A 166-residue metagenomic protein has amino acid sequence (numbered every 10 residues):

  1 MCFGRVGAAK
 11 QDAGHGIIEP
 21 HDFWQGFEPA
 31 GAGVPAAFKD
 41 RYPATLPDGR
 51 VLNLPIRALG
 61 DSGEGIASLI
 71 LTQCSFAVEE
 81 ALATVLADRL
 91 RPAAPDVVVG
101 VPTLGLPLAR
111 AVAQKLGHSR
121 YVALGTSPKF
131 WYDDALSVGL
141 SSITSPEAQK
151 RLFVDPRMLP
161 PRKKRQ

Functional and structural regions predicted by a protein language model:
G7, G14-P95: Active-site-facing substrate-recognition patch
C74-V78, G100, I143-P146: Short, flexible loop segments at the rims of nucleotide/cofactor-binding pockets, characterized by
T84-L86, L108-A109, R151-R157: A generic local structural motif
P95-P102: Short glycine-rich phosphate-binding loop at a beta-alpha junction
L104-P107, P128-F130: Short, catalytically relevant binding-site loops at active-site mouths
P107-L116: Short Gly/Thr/Asp-enriched flexible loops that form oxyanion-binding sites at enzyme active sites
S119-R165: Short, glycine/charge-rich flexible loops or terminal/linker lids adjacent to PRPP-binding catalytic cores
